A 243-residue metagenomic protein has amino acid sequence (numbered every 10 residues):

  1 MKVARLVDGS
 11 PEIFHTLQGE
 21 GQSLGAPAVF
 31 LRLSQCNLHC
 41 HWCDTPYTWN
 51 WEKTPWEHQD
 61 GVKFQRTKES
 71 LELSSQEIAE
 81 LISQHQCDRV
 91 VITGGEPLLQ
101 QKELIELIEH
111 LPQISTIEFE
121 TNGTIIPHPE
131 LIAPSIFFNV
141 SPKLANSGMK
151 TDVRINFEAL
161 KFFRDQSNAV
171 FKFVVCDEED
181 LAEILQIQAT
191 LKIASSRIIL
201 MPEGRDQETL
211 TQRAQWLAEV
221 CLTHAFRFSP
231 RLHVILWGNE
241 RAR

Functional and structural regions predicted by a protein language model:
M1-S74, V234, N239-R243: N-terminal [4Fe-4S]-dependent radical SAM core
V3, F30, C87, S141 (+1 more regions): Intrinsically disordered, low-complexity sequence elements enriched in Ser/Thr/Gly/Pro
D8, W42-S135: Conserved Radical SAM active-site core
I13, L33, G95, N122 (+1 more regions): Fold-independent oxyanion-binding glycine-rich loops and adjacent beta-strand/coil segments at enzyme active sites
F14, Q18, I78-S83, A189: Generic structural signal for well-ordered alpha-helical scaffold segments
F30, V91, V170-K172: Short aromatic/hydrophobic contact patches that present stacked aromatics for nucleic-acid/ligand binding
A79, L98-R243: Conserved AdoMet/S-adenosylmethionine-binding subsite of the radical SAM
